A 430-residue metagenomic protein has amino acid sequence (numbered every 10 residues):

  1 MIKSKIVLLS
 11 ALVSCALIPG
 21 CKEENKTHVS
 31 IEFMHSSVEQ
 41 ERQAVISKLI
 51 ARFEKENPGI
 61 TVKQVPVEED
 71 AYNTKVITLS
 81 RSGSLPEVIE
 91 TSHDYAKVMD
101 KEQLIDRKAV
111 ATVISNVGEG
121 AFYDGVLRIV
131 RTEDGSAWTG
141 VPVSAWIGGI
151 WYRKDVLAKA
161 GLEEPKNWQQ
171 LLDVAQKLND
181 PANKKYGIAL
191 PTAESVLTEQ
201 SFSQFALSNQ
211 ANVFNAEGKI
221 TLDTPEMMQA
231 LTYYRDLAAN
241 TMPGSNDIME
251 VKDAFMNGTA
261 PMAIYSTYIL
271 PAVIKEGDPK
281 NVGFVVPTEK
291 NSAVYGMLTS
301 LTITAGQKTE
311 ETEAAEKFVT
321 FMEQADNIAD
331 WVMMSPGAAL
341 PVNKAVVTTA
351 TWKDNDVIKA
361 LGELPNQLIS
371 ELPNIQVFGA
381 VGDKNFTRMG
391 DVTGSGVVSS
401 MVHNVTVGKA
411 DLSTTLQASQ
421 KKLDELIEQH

Functional and structural regions predicted by a protein language model:
T27-Q40, I60-V65, V88, T139 (+1 more regions): Short, well-ordered beta-strand elements
A51, S136, M228, T232 (+4 more regions): Extracytoplasmic/periplasmic substrate-recognition and gating elements
R52-F122, I129, K159-K166, P261-M262 (+1 more regions): Extracytoplasmic "Venus flytrap"/periplasmic binding protein-like
H93-I147, L172, T198-S201, V282-V285 (+1 more regions): Hinge/lid segment of periplasmic solute-binding proteins
A109-F122, T192, N209-Q229, K275-G277 (+4 more regions): Short, solvent-exposed loop/beta-turn-alpha elements that line the ligand-binding surface or hinge of extracytoplasmic
E133, K359-S419: C-terminal capping/gating helix-and-loop segments adjacent to ligand/active sites or protein-protein/ligand interfaces
G135-V143, G148, L172-K219, A260: Extracytoplasmic/periplasmic solute-binding protein
V174-K177, P181, E217-S245: Glycine-centered hinge/linker elements that transmit conformational signals in sensory and ligand-binding systems
